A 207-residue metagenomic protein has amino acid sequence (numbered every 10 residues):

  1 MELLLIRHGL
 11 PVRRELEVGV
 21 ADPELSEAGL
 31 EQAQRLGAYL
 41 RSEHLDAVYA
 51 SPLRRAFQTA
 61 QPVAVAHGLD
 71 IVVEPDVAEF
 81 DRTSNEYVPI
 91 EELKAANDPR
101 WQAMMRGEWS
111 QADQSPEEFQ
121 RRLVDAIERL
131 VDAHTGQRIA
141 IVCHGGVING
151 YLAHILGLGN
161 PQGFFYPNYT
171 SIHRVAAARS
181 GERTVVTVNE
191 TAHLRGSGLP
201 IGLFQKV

Functional and structural regions predicted by a protein language model:
L3-V63, A112-V124: Loop-to-helix element that buttresses phosphate recognition and phosphoryl-transfer chemistry
E17-L25, V88-P89, N160-P161, G202: Short glycine-enriched, charge-decorated loop/helix-capping segments at active-site entrances that position
R35-Q102: Phosphate-coordination/substrate-recognition cap region in phosphate-metabolizing enzymes
S42-H44, L130-Q137: Glycine-rich phosphate-binding loop signature in dinucleotide/nucleotide-binding domains
N97-E118: Short glycine/proline- and acidic residue-enriched helix-loop micro-motifs that form flexible lids or anion-recognition
H144: Short basic (Lys/Arg) and small-residue
L158-E182: Domain-level recognition of soluble alpha/beta enzyme cores, biased toward histidine phosphatases/phosphomutases
V186-V207: Acidic, His/Gly-rich catalytic cores of divalent-metal-dependent hydrolytic chemistry
